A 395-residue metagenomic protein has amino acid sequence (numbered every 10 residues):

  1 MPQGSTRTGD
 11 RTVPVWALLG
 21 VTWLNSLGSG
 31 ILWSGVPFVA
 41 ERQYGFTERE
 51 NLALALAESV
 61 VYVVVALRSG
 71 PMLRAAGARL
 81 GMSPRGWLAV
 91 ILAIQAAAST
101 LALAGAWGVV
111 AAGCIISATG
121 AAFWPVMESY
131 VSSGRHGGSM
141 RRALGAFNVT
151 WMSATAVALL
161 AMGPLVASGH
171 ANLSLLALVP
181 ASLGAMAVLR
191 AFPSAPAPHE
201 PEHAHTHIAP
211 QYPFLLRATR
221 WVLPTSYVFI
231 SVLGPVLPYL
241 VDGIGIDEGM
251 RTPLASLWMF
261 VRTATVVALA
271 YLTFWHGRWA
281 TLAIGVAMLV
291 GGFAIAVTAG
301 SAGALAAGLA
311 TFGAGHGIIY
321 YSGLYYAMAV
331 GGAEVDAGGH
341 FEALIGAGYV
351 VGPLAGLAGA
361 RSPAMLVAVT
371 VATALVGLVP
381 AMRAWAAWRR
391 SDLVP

Functional and structural regions predicted by a protein language model:
G9-S59, L216-V222, I230-I244, R251: Helix-loop boundary and gating motifs at the non-cytosolic
W23, G108-F123, P224, A304-I318: Hydrophobic core of transmembrane alpha-helices in multi-pass small-molecule transporters, especially MFS/SLC-type
V36, A122-R135, G317-G331: Intracellular juxtamembrane helix-capping segments at the cytosolic ends of symmetry-related transmembrane helices
V65-M82, V166, T265-R278, A360: Helix-to-loop junctions at the C-terminal end of transmembrane segments in multipass secondary transporters
R85-S99, A280-A294: Structural signature of the two symmetry-related core transmembrane helices
I116-V149: Cytoplasmic helix-loop-helix junction between adjacent transmembrane helices in 12-TM secondary transporters
L173-R190, L366-R383: Symmetry-related core transmembrane helices of the 12-TM Major Facilitator Superfamily/SLC fold
V335-R361: A late C-terminal transmembrane helix in Major Facilitator Superfamily
